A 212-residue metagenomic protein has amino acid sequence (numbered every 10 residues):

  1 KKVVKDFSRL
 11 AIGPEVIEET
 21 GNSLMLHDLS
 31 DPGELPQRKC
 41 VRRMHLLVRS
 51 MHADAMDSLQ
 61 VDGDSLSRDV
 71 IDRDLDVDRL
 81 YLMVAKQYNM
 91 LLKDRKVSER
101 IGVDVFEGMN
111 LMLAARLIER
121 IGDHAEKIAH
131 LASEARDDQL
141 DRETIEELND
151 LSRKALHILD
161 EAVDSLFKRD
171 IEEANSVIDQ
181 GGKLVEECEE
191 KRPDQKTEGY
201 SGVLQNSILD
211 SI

Functional and structural regions predicted by a protein language model:
K1-I212: Cytosolic, long alpha-helical scaffolding segments
